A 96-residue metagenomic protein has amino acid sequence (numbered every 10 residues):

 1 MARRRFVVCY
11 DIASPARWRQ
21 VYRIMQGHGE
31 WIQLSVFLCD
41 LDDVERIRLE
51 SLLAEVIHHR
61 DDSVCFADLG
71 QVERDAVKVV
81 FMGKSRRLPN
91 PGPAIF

Functional and structural regions predicted by a protein language model:
M1-E45: Extended, hydrophobic alpha-helical segments
R23-I24, E50-E55, V80-M82: Intrinsically disordered, low-complexity boundary segments flanking structured domains
V36-S63, L69-G70: Short, intrinsically disordered low-complexity segments
I57-F96: C-terminal structural segments of small proteins and small subunits
